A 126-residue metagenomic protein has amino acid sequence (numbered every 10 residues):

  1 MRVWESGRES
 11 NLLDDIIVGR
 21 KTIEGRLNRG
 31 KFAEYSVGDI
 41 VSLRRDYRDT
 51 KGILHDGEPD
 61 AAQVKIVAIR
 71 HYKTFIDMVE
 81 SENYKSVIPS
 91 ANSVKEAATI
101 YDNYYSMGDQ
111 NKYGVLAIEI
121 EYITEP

Functional and structural regions predicted by a protein language model:
R2, S6-P126: Structured alpha/beta reader/binder surfaces that contact nucleic acids or chromatin modification marks
